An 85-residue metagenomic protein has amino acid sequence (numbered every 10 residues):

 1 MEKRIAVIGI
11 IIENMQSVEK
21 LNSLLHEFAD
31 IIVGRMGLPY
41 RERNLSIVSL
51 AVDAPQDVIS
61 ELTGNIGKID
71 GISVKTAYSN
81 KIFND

Functional and structural regions predicted by a protein language model:
M1-D85: Long, contiguous binding/interaction regions
